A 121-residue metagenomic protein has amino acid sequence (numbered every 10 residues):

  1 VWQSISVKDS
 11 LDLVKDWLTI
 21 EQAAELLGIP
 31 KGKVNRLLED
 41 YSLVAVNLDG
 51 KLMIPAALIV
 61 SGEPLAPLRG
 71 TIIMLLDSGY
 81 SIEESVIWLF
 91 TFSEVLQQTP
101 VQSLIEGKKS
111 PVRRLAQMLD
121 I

Functional and structural regions predicted by a protein language model:
V1-I121: Non-transmembrane "mature" sequence context
